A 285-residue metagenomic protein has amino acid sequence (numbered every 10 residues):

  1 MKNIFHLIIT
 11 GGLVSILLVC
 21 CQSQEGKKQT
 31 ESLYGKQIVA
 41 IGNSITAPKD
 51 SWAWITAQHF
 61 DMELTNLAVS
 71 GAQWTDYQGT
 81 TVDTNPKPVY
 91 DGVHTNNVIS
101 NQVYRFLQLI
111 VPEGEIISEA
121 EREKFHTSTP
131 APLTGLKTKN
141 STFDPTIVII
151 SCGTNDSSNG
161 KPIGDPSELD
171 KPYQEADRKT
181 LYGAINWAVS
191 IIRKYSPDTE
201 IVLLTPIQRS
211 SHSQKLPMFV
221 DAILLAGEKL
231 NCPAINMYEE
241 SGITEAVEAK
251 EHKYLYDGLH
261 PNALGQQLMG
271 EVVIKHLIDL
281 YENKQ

Functional and structural regions predicted by a protein language model:
M1-I9: Bacterial N-terminal signal peptides that target proteins for export
L18-C20: C-terminal motif of bacterial Sec signal peptides marking the signal peptidase cleavage site
Q22-K28: Bacterial lipoprotein signal-peptidase II cleavage site
Y34-A40, I45-P166, D170: Conserved SGNH/GDSL esterase-like catalytic core that processes O-acyl groups on lipids and polysaccharides
A40, S51, I55, H59 (+9 more regions): Extracytoplasmic/secreted proteins, especially bacterial periplasmic and envelope-associated proteins
I41, I45-T46, K171-R178, S210-S213 (+1 more regions): Second-shell loop/turn segments in exported
V82-T84, P206-Q285: Catalytic His-Asp segment of secreted/periplasmic serine-dependent ester chemistry enzymes
I149-K161, N186-D221: Active-site segments of SGNH/GDSL-like serine hydrolases that catalyze O-acetyl group transfer/hydrolysis on lipids
